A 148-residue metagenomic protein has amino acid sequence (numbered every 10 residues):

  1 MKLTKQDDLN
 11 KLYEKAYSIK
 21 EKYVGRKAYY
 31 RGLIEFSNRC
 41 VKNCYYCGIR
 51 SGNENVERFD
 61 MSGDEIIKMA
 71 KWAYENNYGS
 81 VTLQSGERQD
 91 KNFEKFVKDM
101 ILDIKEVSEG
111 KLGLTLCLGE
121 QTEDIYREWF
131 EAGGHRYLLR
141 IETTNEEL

Functional and structural regions predicted by a protein language model:
M1-N43: Flexible, acidic/Gly-rich N-terminal and inter-domain linker regions that tether and position cofactor-handling modules
K5, S18-G25, I49, E75 (+1 more regions): Generic secondary-structure signature for well-ordered alpha-helical cores
K15, M69-W72: Residues within well-formed alpha-helices
K22-R26, I34-K42, I66-M69, R88 (+2 more regions): Charge-rich, low-complexity amphipathic helices in intrinsically disordered tails/linkers adjacent to domains
N43, C47-R50: Cys/His-rich metal-chelating microdomains
S51-I66, A73-L148: Core AdoMet radical
